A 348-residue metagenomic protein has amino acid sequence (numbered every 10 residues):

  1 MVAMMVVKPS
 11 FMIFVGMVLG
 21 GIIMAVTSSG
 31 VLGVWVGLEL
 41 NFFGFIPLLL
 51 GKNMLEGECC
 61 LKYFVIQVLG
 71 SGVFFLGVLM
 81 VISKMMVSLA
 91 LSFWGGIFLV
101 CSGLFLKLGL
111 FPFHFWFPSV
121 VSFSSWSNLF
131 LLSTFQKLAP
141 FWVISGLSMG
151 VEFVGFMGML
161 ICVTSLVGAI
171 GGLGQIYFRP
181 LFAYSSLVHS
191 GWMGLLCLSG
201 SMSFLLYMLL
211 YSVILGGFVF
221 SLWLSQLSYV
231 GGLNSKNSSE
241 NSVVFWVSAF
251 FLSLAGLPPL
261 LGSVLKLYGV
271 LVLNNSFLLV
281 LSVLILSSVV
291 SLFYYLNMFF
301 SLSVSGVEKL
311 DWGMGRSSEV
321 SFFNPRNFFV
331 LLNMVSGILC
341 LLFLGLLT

Functional and structural regions predicted by a protein language model:
M1-T348: Core, highly hydrophobic multi-pass alpha-helical transmembrane subunits of bioenergetic inner membranes
